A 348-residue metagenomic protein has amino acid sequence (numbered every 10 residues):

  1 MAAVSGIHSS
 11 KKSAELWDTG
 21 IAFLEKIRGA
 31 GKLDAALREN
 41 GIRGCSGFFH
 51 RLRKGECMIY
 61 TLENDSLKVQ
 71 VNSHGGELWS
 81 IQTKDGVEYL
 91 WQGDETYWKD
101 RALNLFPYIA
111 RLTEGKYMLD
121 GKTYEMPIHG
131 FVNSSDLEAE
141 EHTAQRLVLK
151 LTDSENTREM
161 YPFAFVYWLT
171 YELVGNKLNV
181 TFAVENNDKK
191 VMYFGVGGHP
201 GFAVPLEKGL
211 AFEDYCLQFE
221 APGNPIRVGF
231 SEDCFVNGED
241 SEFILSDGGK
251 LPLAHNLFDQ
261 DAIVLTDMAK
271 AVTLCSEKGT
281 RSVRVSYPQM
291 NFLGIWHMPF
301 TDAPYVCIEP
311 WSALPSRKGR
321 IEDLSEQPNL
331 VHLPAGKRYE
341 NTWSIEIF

Functional and structural regions predicted by a protein language model:
S9-A14, I42: Intrinsic disorder/low-complexity segments enriched in small, polar and charged residues
G44-C57: Short, Lys/Arg-enriched N-terminal segments with co-localized hydrophobic residues within the first ~10-30 amino acids
G55-L119, T123-P127, M268-N291, Y339-I347: Beta-strand-rich N-terminal accessory domains
L67, Y124, H129-E140, P252-P328: Acidic/His-leaning functional-site neighborhoods
K122, M126-G175: Extended, loop-rich substrate-binding clefts of extracytoplasmic carbohydrate-active enzymes
D153-P200, L206: Acidic, contiguous internal or C-terminal segments within carbohydrate-active enzymes that form a structured patch used
V204-P288: Active-site/ligand-binding surface loops and adjacent short beta/alpha elements that line catalytic pockets across
